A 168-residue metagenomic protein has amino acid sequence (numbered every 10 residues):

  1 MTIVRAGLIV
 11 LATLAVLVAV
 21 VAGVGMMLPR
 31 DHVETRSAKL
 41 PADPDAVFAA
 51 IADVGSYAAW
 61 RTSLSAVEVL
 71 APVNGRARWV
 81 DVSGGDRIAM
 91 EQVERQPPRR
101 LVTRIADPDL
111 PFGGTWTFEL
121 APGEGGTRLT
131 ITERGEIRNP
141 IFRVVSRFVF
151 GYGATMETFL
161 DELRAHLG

Functional and structural regions predicted by a protein language model:
M1-T2: N-terminal Lys/Arg-rich, disordered targeting/topogenic segments
R5-A71: Hydrophobic ligand-binding cavity/cleft-lining segments
M27, V80-V82, D107-D109: Short Gly/Pro-enriched turn/cap motifs at secondary-structure boundaries
V33-T35, G85-M90, F112-T117: Short, surface-exposed coil-to-beta transition loops
P41-P44, V93-R99, E119-R128, A165-G168: A short, structured loop/turn motif at beta-sheet edges
P44, F48-V54, V67, A89 (+4 more regions): Extracytoplasmic/secreted envelope proteins and their assembly/folding machinery, especially bacterial periplasmic
D53-R104: Extracytoplasmic/periplasmic/luminal assembly and interaction segments in envelope/secretory/respiratory proteins
I105-T158, L163-H166: Beta-strand/loop substructures that line and gate deep hydrophobic ligand-binding cavities in soluble
